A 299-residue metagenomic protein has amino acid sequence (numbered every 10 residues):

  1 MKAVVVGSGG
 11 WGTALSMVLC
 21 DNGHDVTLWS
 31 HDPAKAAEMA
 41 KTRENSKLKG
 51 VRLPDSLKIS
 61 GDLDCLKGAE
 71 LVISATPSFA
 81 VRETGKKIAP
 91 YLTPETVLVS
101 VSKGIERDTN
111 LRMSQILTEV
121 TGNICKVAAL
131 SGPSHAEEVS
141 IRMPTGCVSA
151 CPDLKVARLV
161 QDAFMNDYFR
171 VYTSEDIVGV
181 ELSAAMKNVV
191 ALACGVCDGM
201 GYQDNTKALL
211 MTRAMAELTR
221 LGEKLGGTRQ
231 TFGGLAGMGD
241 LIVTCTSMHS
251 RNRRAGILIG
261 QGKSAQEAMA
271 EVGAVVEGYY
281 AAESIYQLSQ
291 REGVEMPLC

Functional and structural regions predicted by a protein language model:
M1-R52, K58-G61, K87: NAD(P)+-binding Rossmann beta1-loop-alpha1 motif at the extreme N-terminus of oxidoreductases
G9, T13, W29, P33 (+18 more regions): Electropositive phosphate-/nucleotide-binding environments in soluble metabolic enzymes
L53, I59-P144, V160: Rossmann-like NAD(P)(H) cofactor-binding subdomain of soluble oxidoreductases
A80, Y91, V120-K126, P144-T231: Internal alpha-helical scaffold of NAD(P)-dependent oxidoreductase catalytic cores
K187, C194-D198, E223-G233, G237-C299: NAD(P)-dependent Rossmann-like dehydrogenase/reductase catalytic/cofactor-binding core
